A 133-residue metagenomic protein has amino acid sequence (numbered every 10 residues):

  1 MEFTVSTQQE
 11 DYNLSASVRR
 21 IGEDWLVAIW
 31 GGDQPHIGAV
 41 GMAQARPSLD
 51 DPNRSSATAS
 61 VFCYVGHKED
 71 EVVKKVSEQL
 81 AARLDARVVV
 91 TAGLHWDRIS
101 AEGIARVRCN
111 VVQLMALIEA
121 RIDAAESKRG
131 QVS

Functional and structural regions predicted by a protein language model:
M1-T7: Short amphipathic
T7-R83, R87-W96, G103-V111, L117-A125 (+1 more regions): Conserved mixed alpha/beta catalytic, RNA-binding, or beta-rich assembly cores of soluble enzyme, regulatory
